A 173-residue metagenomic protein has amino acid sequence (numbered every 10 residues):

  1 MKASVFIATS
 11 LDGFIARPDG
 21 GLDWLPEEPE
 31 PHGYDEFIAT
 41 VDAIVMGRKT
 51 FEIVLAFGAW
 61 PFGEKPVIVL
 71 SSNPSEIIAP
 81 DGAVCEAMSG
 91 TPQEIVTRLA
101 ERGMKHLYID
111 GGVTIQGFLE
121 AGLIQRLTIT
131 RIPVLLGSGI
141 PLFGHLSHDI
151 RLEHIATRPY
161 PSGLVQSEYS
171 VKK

Functional and structural regions predicted by a protein language model:
M1-K173: Enzymes that bind and transform nitrogen-containing heteroaromatic metabolites
